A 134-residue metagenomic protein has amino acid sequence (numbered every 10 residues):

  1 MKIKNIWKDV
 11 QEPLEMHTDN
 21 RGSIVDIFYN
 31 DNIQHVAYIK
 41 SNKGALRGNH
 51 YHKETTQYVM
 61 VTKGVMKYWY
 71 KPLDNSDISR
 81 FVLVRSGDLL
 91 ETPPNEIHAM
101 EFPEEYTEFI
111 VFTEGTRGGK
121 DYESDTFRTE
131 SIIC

Functional and structural regions predicted by a protein language model:
M1-Q34: A short, N-terminal "cap"/entry segment at the start of jelly-roll beta-barrel domains of the cupin/DSBH fold
I6-E12, A99-C134: Double-stranded beta-helix
N20, E54, D88, E96-I97 (+1 more regions): A generic "binding-loop/recognition-motif" signal
I24, N49, Y68-W69, T92 (+2 more regions): Short beta-strand His + acidic residue motifs that chelate non-heme Fe in jelly-roll/DSBH and cupin folds
A37-T55: Conserved short histidine dyad/triad with adjacent acidic residue
H50, T56-V61, V82, L90 (+1 more regions): His/acidic/aromatic-lined binding-pocket segments of jelly-roll/cupin-type domains and related regulatory beta-sandwich
E54-K67, K71-P72: Glycine- and acidic-residue-biased ligand/ion/polar-headgroup-sensing regions
L73-P94: Short acidic-glycine-tyrosine-enriched beta hairpin
